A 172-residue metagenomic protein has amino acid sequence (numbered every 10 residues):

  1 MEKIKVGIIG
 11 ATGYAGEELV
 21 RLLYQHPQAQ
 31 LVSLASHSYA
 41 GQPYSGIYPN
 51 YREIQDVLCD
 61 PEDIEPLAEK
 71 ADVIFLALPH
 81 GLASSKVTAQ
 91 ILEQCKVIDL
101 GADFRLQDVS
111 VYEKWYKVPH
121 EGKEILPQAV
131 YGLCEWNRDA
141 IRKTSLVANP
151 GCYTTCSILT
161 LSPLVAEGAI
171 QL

Functional and structural regions predicted by a protein language model:
M1-L172: N-terminal Rossmann-like NAD(P) cofactor-binding subdomain of oxidoreductases, focused on the glycine-rich
